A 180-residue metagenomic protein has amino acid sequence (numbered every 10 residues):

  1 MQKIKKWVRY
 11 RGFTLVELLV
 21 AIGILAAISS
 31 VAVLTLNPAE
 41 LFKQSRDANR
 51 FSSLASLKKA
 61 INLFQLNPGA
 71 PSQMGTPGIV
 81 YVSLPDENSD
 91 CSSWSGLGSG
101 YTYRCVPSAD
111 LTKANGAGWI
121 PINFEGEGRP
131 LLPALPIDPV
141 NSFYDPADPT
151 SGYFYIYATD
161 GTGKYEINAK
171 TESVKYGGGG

Functional and structural regions predicted by a protein language model:
M1-V8: N-terminal secretory signal peptides that target proteins for export/translocation
R9-L36: N-terminal single-pass transmembrane signal-anchor helix
V33-A55: Aliphatic-rich helix starts adjacent to a transmembrane/signal segment
N37, A55, K59-N88, P133 (+1 more regions): Alpha-helix exit/C-cap motif
S72-L84, E125, T150, F154-E166: Long, domain-scale functional regions
D86-Y157: Acidic, glycine-rich loop-and-strand cores that form catalytic or ligand-binding grooves in diverse globular domains
A158-G180: Short, surface-exposed interaction loops/tails
